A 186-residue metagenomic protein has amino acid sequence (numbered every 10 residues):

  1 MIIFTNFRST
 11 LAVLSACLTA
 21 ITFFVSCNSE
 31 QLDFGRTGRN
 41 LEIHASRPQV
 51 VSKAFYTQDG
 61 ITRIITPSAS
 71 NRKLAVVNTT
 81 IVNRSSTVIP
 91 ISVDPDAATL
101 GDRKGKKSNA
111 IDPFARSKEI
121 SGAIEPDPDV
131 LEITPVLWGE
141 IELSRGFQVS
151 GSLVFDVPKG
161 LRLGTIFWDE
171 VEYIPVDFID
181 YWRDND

Functional and structural regions predicted by a protein language model:
M1-I2, A20: Generic short N-terminal amphipathic or hydrophobic helices
I2-L14: Bacterial N-terminal signal peptides that target proteins for export
S15-T19: Hydrophobic membrane-insertion alpha-helices, especially the h-region of bacterial N-terminal signal peptides
C27-D186: Conserved functional micro-motifs across diverse proteins
